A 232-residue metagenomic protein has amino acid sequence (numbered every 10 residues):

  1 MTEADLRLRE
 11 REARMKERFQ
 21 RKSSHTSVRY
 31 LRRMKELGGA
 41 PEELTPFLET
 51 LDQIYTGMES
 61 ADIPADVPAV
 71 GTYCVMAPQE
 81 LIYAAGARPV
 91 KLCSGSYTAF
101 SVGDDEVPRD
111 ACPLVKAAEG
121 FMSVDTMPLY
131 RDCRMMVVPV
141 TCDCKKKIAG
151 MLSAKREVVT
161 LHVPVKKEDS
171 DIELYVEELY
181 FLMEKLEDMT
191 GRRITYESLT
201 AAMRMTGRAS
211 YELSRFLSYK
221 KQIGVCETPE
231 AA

Functional and structural regions predicted by a protein language model:
T2-P68, E184-A232: A charged, amphipathic alpha-helical module
D52-Q53, E59-S60, V67-T126: An N-terminal, globular interaction/scaffold subdomain
A65, A84, S153-K155: Short, well-ordered coil/turn elements that cap or connect secondary structure elements
G71-T72, P89-C93, V137-V138, V159-H162 (+1 more regions): A structural signal for short, well-ordered beta-strand segments and their strand-loop junctions that often border
D105, D169, E173, R193 (+1 more regions): Charge-dense, low-complexity intrinsically disordered segments
F121-D188: Acidic/His-rich segments in extracytoplasmic proteins that coordinate ligands and/or metal ions
